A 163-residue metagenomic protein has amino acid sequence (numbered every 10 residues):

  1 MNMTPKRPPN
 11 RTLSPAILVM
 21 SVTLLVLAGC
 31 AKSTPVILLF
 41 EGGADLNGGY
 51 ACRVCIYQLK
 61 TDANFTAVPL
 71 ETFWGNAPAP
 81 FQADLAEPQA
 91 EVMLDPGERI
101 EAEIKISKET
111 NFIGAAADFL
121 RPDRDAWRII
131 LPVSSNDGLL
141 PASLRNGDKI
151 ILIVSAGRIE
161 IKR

Functional and structural regions predicted by a protein language model:
N2-L18: Bacterial N-terminal signal peptides that target proteins for export
A16-L27: Bacterial N-terminal signal peptides
L38-D45: Short amphipathic, basic-aromatic surface patches that mediate peripheral association with negatively charged
G49-P80: Post-signal-peptide N-terminal segment of Sec-exported extracytoplasmic proteins
E71-S107, R121: Tryptophan-paired
T110-L120: A short, solvent-exposed beta-strand micro-motif common in secreted/extracellular proteins
A126-R163: Glycine-rich, aromatic-bearing surface loops/beta-hairpins
